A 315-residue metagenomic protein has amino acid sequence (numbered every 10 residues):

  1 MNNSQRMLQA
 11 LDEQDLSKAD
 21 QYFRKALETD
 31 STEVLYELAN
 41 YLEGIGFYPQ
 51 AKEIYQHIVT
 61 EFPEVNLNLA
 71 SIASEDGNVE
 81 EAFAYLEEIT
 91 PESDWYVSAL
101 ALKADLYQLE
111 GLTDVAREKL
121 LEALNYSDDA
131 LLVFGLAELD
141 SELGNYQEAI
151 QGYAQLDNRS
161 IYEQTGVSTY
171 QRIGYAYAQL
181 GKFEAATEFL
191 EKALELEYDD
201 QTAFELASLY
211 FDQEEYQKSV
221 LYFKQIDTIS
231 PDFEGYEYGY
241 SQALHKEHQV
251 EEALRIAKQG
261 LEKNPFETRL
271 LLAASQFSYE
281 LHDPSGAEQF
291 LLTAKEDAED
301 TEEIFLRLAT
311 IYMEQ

Functional and structural regions predicted by a protein language model:
M1, E33-Y36, E64-L67, V97-S98 (+6 more regions): Start-of-helix register in tetratricopeptide repeats
K25-A26, Y55-I58, E88-I89, E122-A123 (+5 more regions): Canonical positions in the second alpha-helix
T29-S31, T60-P63, D94, S127-D128 (+5 more regions): Short coil turns that delineate tetratricopeptide repeat
E37, N68-S71, L102, G135 (+5 more regions): Canonical tetratricopeptide repeat
D114-Y222, E234: Solenoidal tandem-repeat scaffolds enriched in leucines and small polar residues
